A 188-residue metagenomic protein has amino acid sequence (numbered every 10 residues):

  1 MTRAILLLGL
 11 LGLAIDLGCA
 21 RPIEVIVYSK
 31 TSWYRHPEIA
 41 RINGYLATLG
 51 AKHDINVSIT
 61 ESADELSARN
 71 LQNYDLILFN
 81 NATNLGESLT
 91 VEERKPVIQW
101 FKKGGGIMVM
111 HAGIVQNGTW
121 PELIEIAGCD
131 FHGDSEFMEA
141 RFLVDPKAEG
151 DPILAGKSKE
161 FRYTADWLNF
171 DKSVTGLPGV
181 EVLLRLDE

Functional and structural regions predicted by a protein language model:
A4-D16: Bacterial N-terminal signal peptides
C19-Y74: Aromatic-Pro/Gly-enriched surface loop or interdomain linker that acts as a lid/target-recognition segment
R21, A51, R69-N73, F101-K103 (+3 more regions): Extracellular/periplasmic catalytic domains that process cell-envelope and extracellular macromolecules
V25-Y28, L71-N117: Short alpha-beta junction capping motif
N43-A47, R94, I98, W120: Extracytoplasmic/secreted envelope proteins and their assembly/folding machinery, especially bacterial periplasmic
Y45-N56, N80, W100-K103, I126: Structured segments of extracytoplasmic/periplasmic soluble domains in secreted or envelope-associated proteins
V115-I126: Glycine-rich, charge-decorated loop segments at or immediately adjacent to ligand/cofactor-binding or catalytic sites
C129, D134-E188: Catalytic beta-strand/loop cores that center a nucleophilic Ser/Cys/Thr and support acyl-enzyme chemistry
